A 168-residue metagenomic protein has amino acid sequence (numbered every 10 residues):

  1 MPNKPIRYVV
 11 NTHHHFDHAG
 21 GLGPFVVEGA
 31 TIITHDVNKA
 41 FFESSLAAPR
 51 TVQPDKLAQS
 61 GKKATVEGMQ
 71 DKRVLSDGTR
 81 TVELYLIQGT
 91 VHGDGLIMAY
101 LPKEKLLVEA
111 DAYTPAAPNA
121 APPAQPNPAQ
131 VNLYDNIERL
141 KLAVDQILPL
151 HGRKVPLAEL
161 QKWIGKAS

Functional and structural regions predicted by a protein language model:
M1-I33, R139-D145: Active-site metal-binding motif and surrounding structural segment of the metallo-beta-lactamase
H13, V37, H151: Residues that line or immediately flank small-molecule/substrate-binding pockets and catalytic motifs
H15-A19, I32-D36, P123-V131: Soluble non-cytosolic domains of exported or imported proteins
G21, P54-A58, E109-A110, P126: A post-motif C-terminal structural segment
G23-V26, A47-A48, P122-A124, Q161-I164: Short, glycine/charged-enriched secondary-structure capping and boundary segments
E28, I33-Q88, D94, N136-K141: Metallo-beta-lactamase
K72-S76, T81-W163: Metallo-beta-lactamase
A167-S168: Short, solvent-exposed mixed-charge patches
